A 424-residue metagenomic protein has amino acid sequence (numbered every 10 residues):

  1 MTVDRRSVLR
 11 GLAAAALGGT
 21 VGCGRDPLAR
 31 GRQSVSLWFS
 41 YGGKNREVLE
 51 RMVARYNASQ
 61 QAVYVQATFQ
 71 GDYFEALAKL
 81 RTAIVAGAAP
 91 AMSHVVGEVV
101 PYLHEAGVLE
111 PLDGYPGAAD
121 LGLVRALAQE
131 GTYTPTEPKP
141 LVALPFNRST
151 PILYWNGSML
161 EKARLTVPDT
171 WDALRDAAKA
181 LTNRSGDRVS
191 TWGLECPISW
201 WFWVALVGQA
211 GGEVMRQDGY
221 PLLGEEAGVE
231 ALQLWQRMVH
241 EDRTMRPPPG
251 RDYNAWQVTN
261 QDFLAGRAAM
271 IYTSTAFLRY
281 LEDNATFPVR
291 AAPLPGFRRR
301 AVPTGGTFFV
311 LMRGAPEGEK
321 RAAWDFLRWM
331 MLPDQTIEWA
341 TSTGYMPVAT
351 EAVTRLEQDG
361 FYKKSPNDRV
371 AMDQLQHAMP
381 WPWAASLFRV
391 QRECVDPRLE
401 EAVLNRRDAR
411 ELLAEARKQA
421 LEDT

Functional and structural regions predicted by a protein language model:
S7-R25: N-terminal export signals
R55, S59-A126, S158-D169, Q261-D262 (+5 more regions): Extracytoplasmic "Venus flytrap"/periplasmic binding protein-like
A58-S59, Q66, K139, K162-A163 (+4 more regions): Extracytoplasmic/periplasmic substrate-recognition and gating elements
G97-I152, R175, R290, G360-S365 (+2 more regions): Hinge/lid segment of periplasmic solute-binding proteins
V124-T134, V289-A292, T341-E393, E401: Long, aromatic- and glycine/proline-rich binding clefts that accommodate carbohydrate-like moieties
T134-F146, P151, R175-L222, A227 (+1 more regions): Extracytoplasmic/periplasmic solute-binding protein
E161, D373-T424: Conserved C-terminal helix/tail region of periplasmic/extracytoplasmic solute-binding proteins
A178-A180, Y220-D252: Glycine-centered hinge/linker elements that transmit conformational signals in sensory and ligand-binding systems
